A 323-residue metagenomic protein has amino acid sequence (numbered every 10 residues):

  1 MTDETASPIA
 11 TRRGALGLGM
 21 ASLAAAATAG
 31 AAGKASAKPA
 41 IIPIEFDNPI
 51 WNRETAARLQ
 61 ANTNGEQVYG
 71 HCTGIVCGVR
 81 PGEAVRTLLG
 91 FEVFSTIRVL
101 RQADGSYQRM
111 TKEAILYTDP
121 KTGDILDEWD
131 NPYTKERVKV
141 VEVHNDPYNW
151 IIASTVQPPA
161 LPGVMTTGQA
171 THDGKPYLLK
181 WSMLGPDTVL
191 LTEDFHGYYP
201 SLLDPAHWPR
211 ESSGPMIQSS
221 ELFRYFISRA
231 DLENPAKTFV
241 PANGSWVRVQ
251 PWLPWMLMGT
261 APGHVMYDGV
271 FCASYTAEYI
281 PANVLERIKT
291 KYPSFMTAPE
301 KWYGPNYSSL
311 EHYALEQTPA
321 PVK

Functional and structural regions predicted by a protein language model:
M1-A10, A24-A25, S36: N-terminal secretory signal peptides
A6-L16, G30: Twin-arginine (Tat) signal peptide motif
G30-L59: C-terminal segment of N-terminal export signals and the immediately downstream linker at the start of the mature
E45, G65, G74-V76, G90-S95 (+1 more regions): Targeting-peptide/extracellular-domain and disordered-appendage signature
Q67, H71-C72, R109-I115, A242 (+1 more regions): Extended beta-sheet lipid-handling architectures
G82-E233: Predominantly extracellular/secreted and cell-surface proteins with exposed, flexible low-complexity segments
Q250-K323: Edge beta-strand at a domain terminus
